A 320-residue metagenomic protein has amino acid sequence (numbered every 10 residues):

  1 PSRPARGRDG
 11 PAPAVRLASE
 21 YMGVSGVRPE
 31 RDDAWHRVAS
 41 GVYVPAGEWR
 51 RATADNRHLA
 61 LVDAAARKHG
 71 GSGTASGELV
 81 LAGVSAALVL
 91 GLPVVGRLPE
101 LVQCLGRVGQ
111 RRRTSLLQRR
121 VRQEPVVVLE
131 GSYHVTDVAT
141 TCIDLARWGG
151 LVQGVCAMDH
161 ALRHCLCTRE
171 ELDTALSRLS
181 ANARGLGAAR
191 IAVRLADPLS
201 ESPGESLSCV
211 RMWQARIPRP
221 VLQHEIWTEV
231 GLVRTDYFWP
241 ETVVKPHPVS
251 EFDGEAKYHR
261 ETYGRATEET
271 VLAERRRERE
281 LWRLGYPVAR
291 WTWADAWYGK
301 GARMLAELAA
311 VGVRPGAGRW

Functional and structural regions predicted by a protein language model:
P1-G185, C209, V313-W320: Short gly/ser-rich loop at a beta-strand->alpha-helix junction or flexible surface loop bordering the NTP-binding
P4-V27, L162-W320: Surface segments flanking catalytic/ligand-binding clefts of nucleic-acid enzymes
